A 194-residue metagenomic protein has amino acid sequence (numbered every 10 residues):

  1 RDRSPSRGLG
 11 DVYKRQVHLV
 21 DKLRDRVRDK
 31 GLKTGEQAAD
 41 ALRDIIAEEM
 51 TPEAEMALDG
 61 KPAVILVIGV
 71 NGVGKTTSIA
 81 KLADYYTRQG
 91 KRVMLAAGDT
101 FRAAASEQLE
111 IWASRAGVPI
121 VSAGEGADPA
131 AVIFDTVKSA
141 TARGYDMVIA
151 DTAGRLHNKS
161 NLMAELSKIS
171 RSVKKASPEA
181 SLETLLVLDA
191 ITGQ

Functional and structural regions predicted by a protein language model:
D2-L9, Y13: Single conserved hydrophobic/aromatic residue that forms the stacking wall/gate of nucleotide- or nucleobase-binding
K14-V17, G31-D40, G126, R155-K159 (+1 more regions): Conserved phosphate/pyrophosphate-binding and hydrolysis machinery centered on Walker-type P-loop NTPases, extending
V17-A57: Extreme N-terminal, non-catalytic leader segments that precede Walker-type/kinase nucleotide-binding cores
A47-Q194: P-loop/Walker A NTP-binding module and the surrounding RecA-like catalytic core of P-loop NTPases
